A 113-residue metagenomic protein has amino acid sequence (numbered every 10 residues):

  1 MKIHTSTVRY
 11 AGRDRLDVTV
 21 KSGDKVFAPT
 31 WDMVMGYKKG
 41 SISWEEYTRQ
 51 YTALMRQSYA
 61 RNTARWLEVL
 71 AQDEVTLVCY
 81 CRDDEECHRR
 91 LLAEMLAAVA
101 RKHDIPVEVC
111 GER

Functional and structural regions predicted by a protein language model:
M1-R113: Residues lining hydrophobic/aromatic ligand-binding pockets adjacent to catalytic sites
